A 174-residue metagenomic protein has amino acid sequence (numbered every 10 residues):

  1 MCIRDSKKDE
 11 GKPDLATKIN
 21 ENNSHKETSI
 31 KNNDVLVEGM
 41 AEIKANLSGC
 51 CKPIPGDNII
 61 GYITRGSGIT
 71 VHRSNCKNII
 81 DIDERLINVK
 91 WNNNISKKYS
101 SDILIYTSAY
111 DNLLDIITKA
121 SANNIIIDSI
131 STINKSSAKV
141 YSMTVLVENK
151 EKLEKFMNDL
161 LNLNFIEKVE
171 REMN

Functional and structural regions predicted by a protein language model:
R4-N174: Helix-rich terminal scaffold detector
